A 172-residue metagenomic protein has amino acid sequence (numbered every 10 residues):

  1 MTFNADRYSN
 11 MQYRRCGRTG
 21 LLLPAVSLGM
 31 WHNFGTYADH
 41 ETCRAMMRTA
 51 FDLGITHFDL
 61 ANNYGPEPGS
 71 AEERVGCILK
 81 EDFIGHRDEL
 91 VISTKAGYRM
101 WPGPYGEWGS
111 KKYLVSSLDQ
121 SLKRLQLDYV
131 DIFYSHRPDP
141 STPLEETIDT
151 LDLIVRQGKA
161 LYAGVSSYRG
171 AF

Functional and structural regions predicted by a protein language model:
M1-L90, R156: N-terminal binding-site loop/beta-alpha segment at the start of enzyme catalytic domains that lines or forms
G17-G35, S93-G106, Y129-Y134: N-terminal small/glycine-rich loop or linker at the start of catalytic domains across soluble metabolic enzymes
H57-A61, V91-T94, Y129-Y134, G164-V165: Short beta-strand segments at enzyme active-site cores
A71-V75, D88, I92, S110 (+2 more regions): Generic hydrophobic, aliphatic-rich segments that mediate packing or membrane embedding
L79-D82, T94-A96, M100, L118: Generic hydrophobic/packing signal
R99-F172: Glycine/proline-rich, positively charged, aromatic-decorated active-site loop/lid region on the catalytic face
